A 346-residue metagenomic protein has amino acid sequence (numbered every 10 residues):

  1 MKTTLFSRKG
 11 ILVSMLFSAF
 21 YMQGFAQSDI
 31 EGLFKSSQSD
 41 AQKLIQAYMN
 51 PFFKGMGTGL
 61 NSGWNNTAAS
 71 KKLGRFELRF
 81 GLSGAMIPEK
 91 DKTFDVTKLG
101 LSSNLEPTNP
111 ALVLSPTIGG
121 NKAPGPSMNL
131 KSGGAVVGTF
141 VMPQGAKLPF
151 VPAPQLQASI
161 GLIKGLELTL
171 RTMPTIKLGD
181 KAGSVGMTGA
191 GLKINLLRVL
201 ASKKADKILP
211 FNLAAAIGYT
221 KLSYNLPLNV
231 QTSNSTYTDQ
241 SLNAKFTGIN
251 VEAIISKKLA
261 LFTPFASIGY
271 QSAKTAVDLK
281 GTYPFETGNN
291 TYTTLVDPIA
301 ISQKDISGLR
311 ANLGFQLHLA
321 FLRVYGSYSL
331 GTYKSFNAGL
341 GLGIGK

Functional and structural regions predicted by a protein language model:
M1-I30: Bacterial Sec-dependent N-terminal signal peptides
F25-P110: N-terminal, post-signal peptide beta-strand-biased segments of exported outer-membrane/organellar beta-barrel and other
N66-G74, E89, D180, L197-L213 (+2 more regions): Short loop/turn motifs that connect adjacent beta-strands in outer-membrane beta-barrel proteins
T67-A69, L78, L82, L156-L162 (+6 more regions): Residues on the lipid-exposed face of transmembrane beta-strands in outer-membrane beta-barrel proteins
K72-G74, P149-P154, G183-A190, L209 (+4 more regions): Residues that define the transmembrane beta-barrel architecture of outer-membrane proteins
L82-M86, T172-I176, L196, I217-S223 (+5 more regions): Transmembrane beta-strands of outer-membrane beta-barrel pores
D91-T93, S115-P116, S127-L148, K177-M187 (+3 more regions): Extracellular/periplasm-exposed beta-strand and loop segments of Gram-negative cell-envelope proteins, dominated by
L99, P110-V113, F265-K346: Outer membrane beta-barrel transmembrane domains
